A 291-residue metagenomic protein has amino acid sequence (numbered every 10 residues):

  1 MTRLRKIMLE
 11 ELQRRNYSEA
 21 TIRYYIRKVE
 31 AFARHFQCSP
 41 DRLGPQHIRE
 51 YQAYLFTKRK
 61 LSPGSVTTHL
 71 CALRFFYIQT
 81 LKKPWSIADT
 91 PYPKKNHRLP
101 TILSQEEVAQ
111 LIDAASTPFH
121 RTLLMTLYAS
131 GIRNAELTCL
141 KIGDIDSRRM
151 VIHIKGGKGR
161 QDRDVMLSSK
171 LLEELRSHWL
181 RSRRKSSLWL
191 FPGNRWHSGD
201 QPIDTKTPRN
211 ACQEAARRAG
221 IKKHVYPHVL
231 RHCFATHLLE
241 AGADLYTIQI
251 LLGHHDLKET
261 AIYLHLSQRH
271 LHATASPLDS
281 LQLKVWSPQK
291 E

Functional and structural regions predicted by a protein language model:
M1-E291: Conserved catalytic core of the tyrosine transesterase superfamily
